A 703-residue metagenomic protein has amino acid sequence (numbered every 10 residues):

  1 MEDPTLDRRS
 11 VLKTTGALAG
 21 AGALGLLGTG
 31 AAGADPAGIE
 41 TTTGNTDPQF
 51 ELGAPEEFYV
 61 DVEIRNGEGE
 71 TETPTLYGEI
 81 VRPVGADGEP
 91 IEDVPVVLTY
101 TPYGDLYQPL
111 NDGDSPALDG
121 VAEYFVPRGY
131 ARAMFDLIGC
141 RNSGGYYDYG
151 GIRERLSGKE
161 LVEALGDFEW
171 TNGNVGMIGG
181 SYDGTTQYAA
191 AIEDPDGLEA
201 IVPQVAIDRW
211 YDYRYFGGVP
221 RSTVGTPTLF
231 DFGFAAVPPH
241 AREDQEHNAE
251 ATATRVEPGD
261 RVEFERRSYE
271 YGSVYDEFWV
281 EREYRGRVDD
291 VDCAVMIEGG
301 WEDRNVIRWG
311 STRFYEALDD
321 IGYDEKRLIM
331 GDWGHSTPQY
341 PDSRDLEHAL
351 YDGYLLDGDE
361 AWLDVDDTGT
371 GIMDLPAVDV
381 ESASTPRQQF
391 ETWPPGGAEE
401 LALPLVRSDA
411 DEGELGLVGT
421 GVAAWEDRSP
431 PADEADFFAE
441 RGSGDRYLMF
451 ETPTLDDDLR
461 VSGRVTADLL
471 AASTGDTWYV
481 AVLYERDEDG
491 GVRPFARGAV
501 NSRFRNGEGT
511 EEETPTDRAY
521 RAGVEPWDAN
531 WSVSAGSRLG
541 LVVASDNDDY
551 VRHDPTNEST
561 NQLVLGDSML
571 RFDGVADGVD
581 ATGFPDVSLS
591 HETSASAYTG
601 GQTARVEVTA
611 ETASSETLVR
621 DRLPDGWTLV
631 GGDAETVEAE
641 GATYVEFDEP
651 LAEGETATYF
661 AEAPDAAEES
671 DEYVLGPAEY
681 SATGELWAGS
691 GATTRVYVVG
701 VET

Functional and structural regions predicted by a protein language model:
E2-A19: N-terminal secretory signal peptides and thylakoid transit peptides that target proteins across membranes
T43-E92: N-terminal cap/lid segment of alpha/beta-hydrolase-fold proteins
E56, P338-D586: C-terminal, loop-rich substrate-recognition/catalytic regions characterized by aromatic stacking residues
P90-G166, D548: Cap/lid segment of the alpha/beta-hydrolase catalytic domain
S115-D119, P127, A189-D290, L363: Accessory cap/linker subdomain of secreted extracellular hydrolases
E169-S181: Alpha/beta-hydrolase fold nucleophile elbow
D468-A471, S596-S615: Short beta-strand elements of extracellular/lumenal beta-sandwich folds
F660-T693: Serine/threonine-enriched low-complexity regions used as flexible
